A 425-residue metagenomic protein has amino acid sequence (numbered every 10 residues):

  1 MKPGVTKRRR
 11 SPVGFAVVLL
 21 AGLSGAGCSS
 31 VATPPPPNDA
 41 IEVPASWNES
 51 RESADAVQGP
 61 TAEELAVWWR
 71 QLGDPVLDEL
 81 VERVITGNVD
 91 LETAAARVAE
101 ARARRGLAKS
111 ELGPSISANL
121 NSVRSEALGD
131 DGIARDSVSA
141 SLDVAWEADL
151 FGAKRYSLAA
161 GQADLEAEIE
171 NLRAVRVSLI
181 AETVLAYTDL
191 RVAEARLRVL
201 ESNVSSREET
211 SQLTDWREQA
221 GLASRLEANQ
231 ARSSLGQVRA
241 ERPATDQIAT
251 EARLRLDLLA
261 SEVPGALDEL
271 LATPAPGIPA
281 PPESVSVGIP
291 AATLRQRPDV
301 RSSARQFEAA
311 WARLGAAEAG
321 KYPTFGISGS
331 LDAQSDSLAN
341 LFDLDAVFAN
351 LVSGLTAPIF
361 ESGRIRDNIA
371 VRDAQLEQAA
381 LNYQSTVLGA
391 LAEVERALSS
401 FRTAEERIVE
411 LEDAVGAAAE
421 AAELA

Functional and structural regions predicted by a protein language model:
K2-K7, P12-T86, Q162, D246-R295 (+2 more regions): Terminal intrinsically disordered/low-complexity segments used for targeting and assembly
P60-L72, E82, N119-D143, S157 (+3 more regions): Small/polar, glycine/serine/threonine/aspartate-rich low-complexity segments that form flexible
A62, I85-G87, A160, A223 (+3 more regions): Amphipathic alpha-helical coiled-coil scaffold segments and their short linker/junction regions
R83-E92, A99-P114, L128, D143-A159 (+9 more regions): A glycine-/polar-enriched beta->alpha junction
T93-A108, V175, L179-S202, S206-S211 (+6 more regions): Amphipathic alpha-helical coiled-coil segments
P114-L120, R124, L128-R217: Compact, aliphatic and Gly/Pro-tolerant "microcore" segments centered on a short helix or tight beta-hairpin and their
E218-L222: A short glycine-centered flexible hinge/capping loop motif at secondary-structure junctions
